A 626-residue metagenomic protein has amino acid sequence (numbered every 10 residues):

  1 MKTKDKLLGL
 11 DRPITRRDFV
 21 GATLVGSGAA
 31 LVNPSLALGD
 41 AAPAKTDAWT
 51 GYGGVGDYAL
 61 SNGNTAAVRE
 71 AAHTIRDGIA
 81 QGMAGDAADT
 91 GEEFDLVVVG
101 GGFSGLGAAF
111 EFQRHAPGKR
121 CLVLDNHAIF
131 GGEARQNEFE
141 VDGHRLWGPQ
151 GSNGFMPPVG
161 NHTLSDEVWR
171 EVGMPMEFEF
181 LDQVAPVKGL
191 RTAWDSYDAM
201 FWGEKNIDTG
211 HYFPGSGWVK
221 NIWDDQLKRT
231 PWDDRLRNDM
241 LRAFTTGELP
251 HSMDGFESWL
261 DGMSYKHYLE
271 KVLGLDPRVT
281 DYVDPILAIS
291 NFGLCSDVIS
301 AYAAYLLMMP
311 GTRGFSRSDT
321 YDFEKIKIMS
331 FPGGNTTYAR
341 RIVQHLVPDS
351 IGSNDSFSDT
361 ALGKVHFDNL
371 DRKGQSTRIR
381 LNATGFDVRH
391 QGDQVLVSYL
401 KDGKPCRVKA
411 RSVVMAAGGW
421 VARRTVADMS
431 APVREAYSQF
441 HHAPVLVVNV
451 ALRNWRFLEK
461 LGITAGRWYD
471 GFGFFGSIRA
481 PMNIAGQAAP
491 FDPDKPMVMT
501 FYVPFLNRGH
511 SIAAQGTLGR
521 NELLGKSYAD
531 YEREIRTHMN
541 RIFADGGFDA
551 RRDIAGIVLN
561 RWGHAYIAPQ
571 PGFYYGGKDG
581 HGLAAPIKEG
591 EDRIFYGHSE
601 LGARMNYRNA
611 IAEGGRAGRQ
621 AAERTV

Functional and structural regions predicted by a protein language model:
M1-I14, D40: N-terminal secretory signal peptides
T15-V32: N-terminal export leaders
A42-G85, E138, K205, L400 (+2 more regions): Conserved flavin/dinucleotide-binding core of flavoenzymes
E70, G82-L249, M253-F256: N-terminal glycine-rich phosphate/pyrophosphate-binding loop and immediately adjacent elements
D95-G107, L124-H127, L381, G385 (+4 more regions): Conserved beta-strand->loop/alpha-helix structural units within folded catalytic cores of enzymes with alpha/beta
Q136-N137, I342, G403-K404, K409-T464: Glycine-rich loop(s) and the adjacent beta-strand/alpha-helix scaffold that form part
L241-A383: Active-site/ligand-binding neighborhood in enzyme catalytic cores
V388-C406: Conserved beta-strand-loop-beta-strand element in the redox core of flavoprotein oxidoreductases
